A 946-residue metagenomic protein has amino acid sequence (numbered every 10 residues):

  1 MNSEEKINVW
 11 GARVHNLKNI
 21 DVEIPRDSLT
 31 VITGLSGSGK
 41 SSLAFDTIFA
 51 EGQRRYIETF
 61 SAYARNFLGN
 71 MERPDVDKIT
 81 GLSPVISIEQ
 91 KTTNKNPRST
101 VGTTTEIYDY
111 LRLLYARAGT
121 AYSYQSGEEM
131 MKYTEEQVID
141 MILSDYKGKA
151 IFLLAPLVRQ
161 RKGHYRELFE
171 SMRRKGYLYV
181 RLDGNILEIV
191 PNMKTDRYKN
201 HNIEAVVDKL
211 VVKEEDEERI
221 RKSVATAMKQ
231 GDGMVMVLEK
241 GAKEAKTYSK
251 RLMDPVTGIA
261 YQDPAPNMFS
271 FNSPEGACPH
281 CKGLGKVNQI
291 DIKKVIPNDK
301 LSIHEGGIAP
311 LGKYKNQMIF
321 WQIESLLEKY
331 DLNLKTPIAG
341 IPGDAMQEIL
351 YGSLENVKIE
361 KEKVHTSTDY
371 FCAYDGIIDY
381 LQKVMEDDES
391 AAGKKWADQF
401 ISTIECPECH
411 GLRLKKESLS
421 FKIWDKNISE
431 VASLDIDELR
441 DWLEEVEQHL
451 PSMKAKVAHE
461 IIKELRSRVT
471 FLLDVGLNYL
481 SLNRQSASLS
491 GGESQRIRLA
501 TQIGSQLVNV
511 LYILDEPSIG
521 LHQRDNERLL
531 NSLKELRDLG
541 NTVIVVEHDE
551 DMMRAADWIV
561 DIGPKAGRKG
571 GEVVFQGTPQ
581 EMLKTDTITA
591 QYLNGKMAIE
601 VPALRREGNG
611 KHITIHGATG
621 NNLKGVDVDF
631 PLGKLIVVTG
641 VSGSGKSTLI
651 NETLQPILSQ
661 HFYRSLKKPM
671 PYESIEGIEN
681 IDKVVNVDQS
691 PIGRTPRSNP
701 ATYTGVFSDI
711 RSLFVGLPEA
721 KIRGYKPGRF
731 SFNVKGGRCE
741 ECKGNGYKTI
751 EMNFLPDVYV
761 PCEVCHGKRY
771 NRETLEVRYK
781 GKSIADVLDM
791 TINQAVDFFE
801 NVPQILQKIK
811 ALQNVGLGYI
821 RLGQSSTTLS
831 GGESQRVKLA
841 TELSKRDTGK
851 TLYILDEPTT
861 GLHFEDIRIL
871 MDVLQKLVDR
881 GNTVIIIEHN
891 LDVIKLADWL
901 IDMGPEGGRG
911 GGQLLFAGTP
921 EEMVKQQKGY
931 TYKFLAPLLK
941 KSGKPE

Functional and structural regions predicted by a protein language model:
M1-E946: Conserved phosphate-binding elements of NTP-dependent enzyme cores
